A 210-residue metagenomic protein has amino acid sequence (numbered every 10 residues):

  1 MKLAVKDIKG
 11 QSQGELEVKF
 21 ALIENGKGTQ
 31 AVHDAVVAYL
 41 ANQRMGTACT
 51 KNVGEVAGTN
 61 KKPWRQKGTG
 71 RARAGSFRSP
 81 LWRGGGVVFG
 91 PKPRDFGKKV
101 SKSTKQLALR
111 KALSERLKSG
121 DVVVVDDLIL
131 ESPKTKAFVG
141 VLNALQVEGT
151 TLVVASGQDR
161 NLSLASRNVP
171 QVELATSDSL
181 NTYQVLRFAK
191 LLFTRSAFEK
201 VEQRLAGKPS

Functional and structural regions predicted by a protein language model:
M1-M45, G90-S210: Extended polybasic, low-complexity segments that bind anionic RNA or targeting/receptor surfaces
T47-N52: Short coil/turn segments at secondary-structure boundaries
V53-F89: Glycine/serine-rich anion-binding loops at beta->alpha junctions that coordinate negatively charged ligand groups
